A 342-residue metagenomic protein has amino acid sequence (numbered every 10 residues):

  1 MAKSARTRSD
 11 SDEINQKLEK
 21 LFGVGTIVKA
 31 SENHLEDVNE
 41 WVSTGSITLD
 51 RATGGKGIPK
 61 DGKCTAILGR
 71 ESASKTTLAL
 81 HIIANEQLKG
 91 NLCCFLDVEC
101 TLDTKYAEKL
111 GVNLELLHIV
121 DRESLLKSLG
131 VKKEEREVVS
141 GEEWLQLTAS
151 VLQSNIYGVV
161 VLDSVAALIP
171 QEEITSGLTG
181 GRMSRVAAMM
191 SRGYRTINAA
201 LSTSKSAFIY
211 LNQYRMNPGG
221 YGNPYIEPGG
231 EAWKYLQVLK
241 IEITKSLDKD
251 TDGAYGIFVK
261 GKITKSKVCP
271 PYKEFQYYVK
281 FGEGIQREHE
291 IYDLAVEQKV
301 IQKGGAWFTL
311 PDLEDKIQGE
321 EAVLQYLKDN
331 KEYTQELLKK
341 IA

Functional and structural regions predicted by a protein language model:
M1-T26, S246-A342: C-terminal regions of RecA-like/P-loop NTPase motor modules
K3-L116, S128-E135, T148, Q153 (+1 more regions): The Walker A/P-loop phosphate-binding site
G23, L49, A107, D163 (+4 more regions): Residue-level signature of catalytic and energy-coupling elements of molecular machines, predominantly ATP/GTP-dependent
T65-I67, C94-L96, H118-V120, I209 (+2 more regions): Hydrophobic/aromatic beta-strand patches that form the interior of the parallel beta-sheet core in alpha/beta enzyme
L88-G90, K109-L117, S176-R185, Y225-G230: A short alpha->loop->secondary-structure connector
L102, L168-I169, N217: Catalytic P-loop NTPase motifs of RecA-like helicase/translocase cores
K127-S206: Phosphate-binding/switch loop-helix module in NTP-utilizing enzymes
V151, M183-Q298: Phosphate-binding/switch region of NTP-binding enzymes
